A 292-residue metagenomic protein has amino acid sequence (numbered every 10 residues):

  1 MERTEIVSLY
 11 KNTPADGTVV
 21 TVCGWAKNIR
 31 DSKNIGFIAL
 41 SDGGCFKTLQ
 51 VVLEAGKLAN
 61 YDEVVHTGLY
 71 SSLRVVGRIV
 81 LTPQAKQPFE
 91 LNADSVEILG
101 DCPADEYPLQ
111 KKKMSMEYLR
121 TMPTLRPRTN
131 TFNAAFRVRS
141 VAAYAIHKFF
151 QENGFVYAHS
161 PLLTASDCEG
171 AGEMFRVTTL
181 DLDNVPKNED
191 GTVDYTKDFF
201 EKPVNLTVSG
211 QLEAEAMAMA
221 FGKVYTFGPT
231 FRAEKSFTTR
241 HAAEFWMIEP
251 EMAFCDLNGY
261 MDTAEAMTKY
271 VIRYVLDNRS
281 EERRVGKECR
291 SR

Functional and structural regions predicted by a protein language model:
M1-R290: Class II aminoacyl-tRNA synthetase catalytic cores and aaRS-like
